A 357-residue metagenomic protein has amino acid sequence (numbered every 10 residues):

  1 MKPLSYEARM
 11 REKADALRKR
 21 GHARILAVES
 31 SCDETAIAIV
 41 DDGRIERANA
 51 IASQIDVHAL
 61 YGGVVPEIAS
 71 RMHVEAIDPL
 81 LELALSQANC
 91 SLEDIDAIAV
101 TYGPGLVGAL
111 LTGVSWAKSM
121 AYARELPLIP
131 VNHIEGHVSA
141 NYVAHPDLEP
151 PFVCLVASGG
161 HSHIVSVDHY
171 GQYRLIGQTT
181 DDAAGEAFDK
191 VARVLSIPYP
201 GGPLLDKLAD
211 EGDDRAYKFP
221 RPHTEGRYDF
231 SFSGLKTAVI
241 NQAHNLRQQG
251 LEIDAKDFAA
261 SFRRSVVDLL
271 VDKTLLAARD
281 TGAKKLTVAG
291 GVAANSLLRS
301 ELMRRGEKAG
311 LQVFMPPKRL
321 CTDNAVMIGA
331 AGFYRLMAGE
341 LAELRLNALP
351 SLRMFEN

Functional and structural regions predicted by a protein language model:
Y6-A23, V131-V153, A331: Conserved phosphate-binding catalytic cores of ATP/NTP-utilizing and phosphoryl-transfer enzymes
R20-D94, V100-P104, H133, H137 (+1 more regions): N-terminal beta-alpha supersecondary unit
T35-D41, C154-V156, S162-S166: Short beta-strand scaffold segments in enzyme catalytic cores
N49, K207-L286, N295-A309, L336 (+1 more regions): A contiguous, well-structured pocket-lining segment that forms one wall/lid of small-molecule binding clefts in soluble
G103, V107-A109, A117, A123-P146: Active-site neighborhood for divalent-cation/phosphate handling
P130-V131, M303-I328: Conserved phosphate-binding/catalytic loops in two-lobed NTP-binding clefts
P146, H169-E211, K236-T237, N241-N245: Glycine-rich phosphate-binding loop plus the immediately following alpha-helix
P316-M354: Glycine-rich phosphate-binding/hydrolytic loop that grips phosphoryl groups
